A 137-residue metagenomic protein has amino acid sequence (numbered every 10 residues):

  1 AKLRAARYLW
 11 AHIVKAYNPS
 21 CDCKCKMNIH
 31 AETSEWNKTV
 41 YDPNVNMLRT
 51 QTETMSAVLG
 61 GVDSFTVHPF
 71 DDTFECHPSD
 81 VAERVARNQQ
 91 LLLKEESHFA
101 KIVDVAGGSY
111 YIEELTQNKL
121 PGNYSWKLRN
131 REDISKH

Functional and structural regions predicted by a protein language model:
A1-N37, Y41-V45: Gly/Pro-rich turn-and-neighbor structural signature
Y8-A11, N44-E53, V81-V85: Conserved alpha/beta core surface patches that mediate binding of polyanionic ligands
Y8-K26, M55-D63, L91-K101: Secondary-structure transition/capping motifs at alpha-helix termini and the adjoining loop/turn into the next element
N28, E32, W36-T39, P43-M47 (+3 more regions): Generic alpha-helix detector with strongest preference for long hydrophobic helices that associate with membranes
T52-M55, D63-H137: Active-site or pore-adjacent capping/gating segments
